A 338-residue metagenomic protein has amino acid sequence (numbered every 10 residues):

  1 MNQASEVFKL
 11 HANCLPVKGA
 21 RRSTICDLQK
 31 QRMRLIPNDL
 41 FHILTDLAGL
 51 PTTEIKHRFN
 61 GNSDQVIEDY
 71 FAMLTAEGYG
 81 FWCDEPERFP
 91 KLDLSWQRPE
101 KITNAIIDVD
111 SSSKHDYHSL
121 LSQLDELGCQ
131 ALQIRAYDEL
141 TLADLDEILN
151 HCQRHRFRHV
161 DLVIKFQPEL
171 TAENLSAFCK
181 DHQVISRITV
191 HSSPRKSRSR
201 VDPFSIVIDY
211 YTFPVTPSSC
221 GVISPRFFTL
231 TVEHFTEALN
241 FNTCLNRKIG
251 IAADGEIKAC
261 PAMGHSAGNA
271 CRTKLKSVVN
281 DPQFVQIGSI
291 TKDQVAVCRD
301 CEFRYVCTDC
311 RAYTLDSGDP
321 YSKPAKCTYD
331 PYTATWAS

Functional and structural regions predicted by a protein language model:
M1-L47: Acidic, low-complexity/disordered tracts enriched in E/D and polar residues
N2-F8, Q183-C260, V306: A C-terminal junction/extension of Radical SAM enzymes
R32-L132, D146-E147, R158, V184 (+2 more regions): Long, charge-rich, low-complexity alpha-helical segments
D108-S119, R135-D146, I164-N174: Canonical radical SAM enzyme core domain
A131-L140, H159-L170, I185-R198: Catalytic beta/alpha-barrel core
Y211-F227, A262-E302: C-terminal accessory region of radical SAM enzymes
Q294-L315, T328-Y329: Local cysteine-cluster metal-coordination motifs and their immediate loop/turn environment, predominantly Fe-S cluster
P324-S338: Short Fe-S-cluster ligation motifs
